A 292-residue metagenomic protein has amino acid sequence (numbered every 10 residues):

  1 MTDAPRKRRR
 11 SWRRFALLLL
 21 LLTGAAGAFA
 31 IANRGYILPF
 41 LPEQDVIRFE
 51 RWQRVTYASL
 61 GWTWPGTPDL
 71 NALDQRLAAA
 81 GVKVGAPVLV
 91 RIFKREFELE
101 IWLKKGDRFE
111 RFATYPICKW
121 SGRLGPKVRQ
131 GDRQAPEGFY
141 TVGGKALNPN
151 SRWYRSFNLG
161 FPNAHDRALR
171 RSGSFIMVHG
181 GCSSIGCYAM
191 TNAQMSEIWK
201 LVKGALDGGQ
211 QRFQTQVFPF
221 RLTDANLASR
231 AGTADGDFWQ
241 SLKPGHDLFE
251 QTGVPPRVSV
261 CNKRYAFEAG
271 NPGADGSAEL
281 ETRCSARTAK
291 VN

Functional and structural regions predicted by a protein language model:
T2-I185, A193-N292: N-terminal pre-domains immediately preceding structured catalytic cores
M190: A conserved hydrophobic position in a structured secondary element of the catalytic/binding core that shapes
